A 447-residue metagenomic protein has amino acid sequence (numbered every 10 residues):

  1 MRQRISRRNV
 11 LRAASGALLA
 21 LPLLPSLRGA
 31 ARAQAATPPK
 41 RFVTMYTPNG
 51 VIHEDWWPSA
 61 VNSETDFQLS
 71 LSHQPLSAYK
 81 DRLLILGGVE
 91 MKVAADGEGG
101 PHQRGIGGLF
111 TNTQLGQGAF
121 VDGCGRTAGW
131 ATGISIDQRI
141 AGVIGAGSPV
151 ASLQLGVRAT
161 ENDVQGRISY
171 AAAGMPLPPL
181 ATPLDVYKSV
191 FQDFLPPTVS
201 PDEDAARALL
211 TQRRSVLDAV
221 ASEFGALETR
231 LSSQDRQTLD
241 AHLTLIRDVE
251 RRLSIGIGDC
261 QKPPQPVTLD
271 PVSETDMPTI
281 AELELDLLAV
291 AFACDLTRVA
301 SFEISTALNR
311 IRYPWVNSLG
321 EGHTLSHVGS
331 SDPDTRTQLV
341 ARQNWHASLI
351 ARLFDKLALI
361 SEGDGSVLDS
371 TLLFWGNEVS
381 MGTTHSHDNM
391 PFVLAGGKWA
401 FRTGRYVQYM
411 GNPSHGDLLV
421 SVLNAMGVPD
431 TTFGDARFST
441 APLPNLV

Functional and structural regions predicted by a protein language model:
M1-V447: Ligand-binding pockets and gating/stacking loops
